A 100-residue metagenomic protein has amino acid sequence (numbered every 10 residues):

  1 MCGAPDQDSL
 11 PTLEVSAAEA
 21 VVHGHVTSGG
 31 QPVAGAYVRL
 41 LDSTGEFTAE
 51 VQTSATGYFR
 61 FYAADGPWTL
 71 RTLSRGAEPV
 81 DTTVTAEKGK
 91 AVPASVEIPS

Functional and structural regions predicted by a protein language model:
M1-V21, E97: Beta-strand-rich domain onsets/edges
G3, R75-P99: Structured interaction patches on ligand/partner-binding surfaces of diverse proteins
V22, S28-T44: Short, ordered, surface-exposed loop/turn motifs in non-cytosolic proteins
L41-E46, R75-A77: Change "in extracellular beta-sheet-rich domains … of secreted and cell-surface proteins" to "in beta-sheet-rich domains
S43-Y58: Short, acidic Ser/Thr/Gly-rich low-complexity loop/linker segments typical of extracellular and cell-surface proteins
R60-A63: Short, flexible loop/turn segments at beta-strand junctions in immunoglobulin-like and fibronectin type III
G66-G76: A short, solvent-exposed beta-strand micro-motif common in secreted/extracellular proteins
